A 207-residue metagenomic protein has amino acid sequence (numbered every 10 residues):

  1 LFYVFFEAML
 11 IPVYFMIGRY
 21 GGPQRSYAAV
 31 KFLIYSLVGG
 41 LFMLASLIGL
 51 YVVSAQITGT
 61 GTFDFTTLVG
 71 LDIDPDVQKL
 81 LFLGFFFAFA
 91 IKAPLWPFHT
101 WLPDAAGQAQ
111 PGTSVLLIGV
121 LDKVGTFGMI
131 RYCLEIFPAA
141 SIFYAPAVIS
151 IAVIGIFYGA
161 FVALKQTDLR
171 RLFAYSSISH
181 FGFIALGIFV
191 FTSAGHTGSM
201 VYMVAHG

Functional and structural regions predicted by a protein language model:
L1, V13-G207: Hydrophobic transmembrane alpha-helices and their helix-loop junctions in integral membrane proteins
E7: Short phosphate-coordinating micro-motif centered on Lys-Gly-acidic
